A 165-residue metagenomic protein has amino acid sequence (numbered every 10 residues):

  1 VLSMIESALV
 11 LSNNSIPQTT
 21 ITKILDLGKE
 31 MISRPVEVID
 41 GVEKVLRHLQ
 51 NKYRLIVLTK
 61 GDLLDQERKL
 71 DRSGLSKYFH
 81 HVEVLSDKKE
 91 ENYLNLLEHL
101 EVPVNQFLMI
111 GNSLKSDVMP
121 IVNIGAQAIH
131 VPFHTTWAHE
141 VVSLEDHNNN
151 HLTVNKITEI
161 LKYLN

Functional and structural regions predicted by a protein language model:
V1-E30: A metal-dependent, Asp-based hydrolase signature
S3, G41, N92: Charged catalytic carboxylate motif
L11, S15, I32, V36 (+1 more regions): Residues at alpha-helix boundaries and short interhelical turns
S12-N13, G41, G74, N165: Glycine-centered secondary-structure boundary/capping sites
T19-E37, V42-S73, E83-D87: Substrate-recognition element of Asp-dependent hydrolases with the DxDx(T/V) motif
R47, L63, E67-N165: Asp-based, Mg2+/Mn2+-dependent phosphohydrolase catalytic module
